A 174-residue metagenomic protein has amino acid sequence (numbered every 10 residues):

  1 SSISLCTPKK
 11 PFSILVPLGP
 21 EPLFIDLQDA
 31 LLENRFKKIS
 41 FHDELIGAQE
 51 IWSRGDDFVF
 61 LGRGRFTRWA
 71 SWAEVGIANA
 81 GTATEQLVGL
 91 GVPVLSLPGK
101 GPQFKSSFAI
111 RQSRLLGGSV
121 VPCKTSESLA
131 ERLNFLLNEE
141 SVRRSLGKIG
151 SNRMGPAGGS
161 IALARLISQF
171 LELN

Functional and structural regions predicted by a protein language model:
S1-N174: Nucleotide-activated sugar donor-binding and catalytic core shared by glycosyltransferases and related lipid-linked
